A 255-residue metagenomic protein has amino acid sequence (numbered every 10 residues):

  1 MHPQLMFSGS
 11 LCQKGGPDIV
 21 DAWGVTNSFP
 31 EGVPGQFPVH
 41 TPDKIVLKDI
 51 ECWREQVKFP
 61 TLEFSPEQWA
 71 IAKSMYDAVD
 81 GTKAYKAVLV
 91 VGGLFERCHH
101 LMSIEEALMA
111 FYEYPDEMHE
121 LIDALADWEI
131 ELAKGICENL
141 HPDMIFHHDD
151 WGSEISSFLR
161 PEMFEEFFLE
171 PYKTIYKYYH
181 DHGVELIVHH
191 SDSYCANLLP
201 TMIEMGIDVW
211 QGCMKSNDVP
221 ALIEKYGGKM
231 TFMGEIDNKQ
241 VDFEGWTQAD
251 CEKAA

Functional and structural regions predicted by a protein language model:
M1-C12: Segments that shape or occlude catalytic/ligand-binding pockets
M1-H2, G24, P30, G152: Glycine-centered secondary-structure boundary/capping sites
S10-E63, G81-Y85: A contiguous, low-structure linker/loop signature
V20, F29, R54-A255: Active-site loop segments of alpha/beta catalytic cores
